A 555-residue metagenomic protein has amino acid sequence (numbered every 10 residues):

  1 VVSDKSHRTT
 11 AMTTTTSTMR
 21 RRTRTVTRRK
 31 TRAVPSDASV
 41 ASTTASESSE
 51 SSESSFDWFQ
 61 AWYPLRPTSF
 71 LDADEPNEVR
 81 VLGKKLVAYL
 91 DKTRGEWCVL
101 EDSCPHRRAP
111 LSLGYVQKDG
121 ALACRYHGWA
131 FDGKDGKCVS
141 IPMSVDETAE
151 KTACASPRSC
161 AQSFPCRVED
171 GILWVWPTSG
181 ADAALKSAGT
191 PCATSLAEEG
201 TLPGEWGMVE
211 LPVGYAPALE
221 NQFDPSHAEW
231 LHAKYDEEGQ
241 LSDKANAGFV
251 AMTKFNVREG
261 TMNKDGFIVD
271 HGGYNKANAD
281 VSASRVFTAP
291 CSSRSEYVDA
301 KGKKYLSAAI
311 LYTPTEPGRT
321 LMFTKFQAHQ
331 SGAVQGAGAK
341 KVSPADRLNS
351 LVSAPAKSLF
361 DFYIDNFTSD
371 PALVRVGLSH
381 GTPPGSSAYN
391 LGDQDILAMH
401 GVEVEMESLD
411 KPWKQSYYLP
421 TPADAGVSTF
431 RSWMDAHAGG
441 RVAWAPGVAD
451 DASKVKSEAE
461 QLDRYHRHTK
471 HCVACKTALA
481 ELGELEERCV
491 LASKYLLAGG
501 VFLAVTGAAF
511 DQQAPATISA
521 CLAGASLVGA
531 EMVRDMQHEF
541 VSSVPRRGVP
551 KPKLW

Functional and structural regions predicted by a protein language model:
V1-S48: N-terminal chloroplast transit peptides
K30-D119, G133, E147-P191: N-terminal pre-ligand scaffold of iron-sulfur
T93-E96, R108, W174, A181-W555: C-terminal catalytic domain of Rieske-type non-heme iron oxygenases
P105, L122-R125, V139: Cys/His/Pro-rich metal-binding microdomains
S112-Y115, C138-P142: Aspartate-rich (DDxxD/NDxxD/DxxxD) Mg2+/diphosphate-binding motifs and their adjoining helix-loop segments
C124-H127, C166: Hydrophobic alpha-helical packing residues
F131-C138: Short metal-binding segments enriched for Cys and/or His
